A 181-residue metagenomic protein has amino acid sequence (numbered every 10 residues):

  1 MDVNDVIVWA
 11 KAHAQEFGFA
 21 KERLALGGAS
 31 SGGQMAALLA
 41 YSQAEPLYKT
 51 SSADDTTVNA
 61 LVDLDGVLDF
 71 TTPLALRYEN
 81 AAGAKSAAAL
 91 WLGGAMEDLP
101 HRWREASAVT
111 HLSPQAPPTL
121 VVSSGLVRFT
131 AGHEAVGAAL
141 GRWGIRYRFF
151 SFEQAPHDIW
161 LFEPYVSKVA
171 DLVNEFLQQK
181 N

Functional and structural regions predicted by a protein language model:
D2-D5, W9, Q34, L38 (+4 more regions): Extracytoplasmic/secreted proteins, especially bacterial periplasmic and envelope-associated proteins
D5-R77: Primarily recognizes the serine-hydrolase "nucleophile elbow" in alpha/beta-hydrolase and SGNH/GDSL folds
H13, D98-L99, H111, F162-Y165: Residue-level recognition of alpha-helix termini/interfacial anchor residues
D55-N59, S113-T119, W143-I145: Short, proline-enriched alpha-helix->beta-strand connector loops that line the catalytic pocket of alpha/beta-hydrolase
V67, L126-V127: Catalytic metal-binding/acid-base residues of hydrolase active sites
T72-H111: Mobile cap/lid helix-loop segments that gate and shape the active-site cleft of serine hydrolases
A108-A116, G132-E134: Conserved serine/cysteine hydrolase catalytic core
T119-V122, R128, E134-N181: C-terminal catalytic histidine-bearing segment of alpha/beta-hydrolase fold enzymes
